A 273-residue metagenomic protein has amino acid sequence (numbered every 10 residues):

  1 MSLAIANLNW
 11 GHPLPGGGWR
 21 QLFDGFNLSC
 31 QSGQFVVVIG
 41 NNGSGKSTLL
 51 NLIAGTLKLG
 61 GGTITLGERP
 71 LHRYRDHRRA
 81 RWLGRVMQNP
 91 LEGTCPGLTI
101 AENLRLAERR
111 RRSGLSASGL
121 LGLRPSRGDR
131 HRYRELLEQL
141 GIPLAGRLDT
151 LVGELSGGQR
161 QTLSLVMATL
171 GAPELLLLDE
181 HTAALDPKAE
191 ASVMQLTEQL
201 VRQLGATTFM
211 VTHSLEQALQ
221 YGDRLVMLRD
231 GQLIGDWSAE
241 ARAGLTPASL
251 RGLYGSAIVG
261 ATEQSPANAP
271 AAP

Functional and structural regions predicted by a protein language model:
M1-S2, G11-G25, R75: A short, flexible loop at the N-terminus of ABC-type nucleotide-binding domains that lies
I39-N41: The feature captures the beta-strand-to-loop junction immediately N-terminal to the Walker
A54: Helix-to-loop junction immediately C-terminal to a conserved catalytic motif
G62-P70, G235-W237: Conserved ABC transporter NBD signature motif
P70-G84, E92, S126, R130 (+1 more regions): ABC ATPase NBD coupling module
A168-T169: ABC ATPase C-loop
T212-H213: H-loop/switch region of ABC-family ATPase nucleotide-binding domains
Q232-S256: Conserved beta-strand-loop-alpha-helix hinge in the C-terminal portion of ABC ATPase nucleotide-binding domains
